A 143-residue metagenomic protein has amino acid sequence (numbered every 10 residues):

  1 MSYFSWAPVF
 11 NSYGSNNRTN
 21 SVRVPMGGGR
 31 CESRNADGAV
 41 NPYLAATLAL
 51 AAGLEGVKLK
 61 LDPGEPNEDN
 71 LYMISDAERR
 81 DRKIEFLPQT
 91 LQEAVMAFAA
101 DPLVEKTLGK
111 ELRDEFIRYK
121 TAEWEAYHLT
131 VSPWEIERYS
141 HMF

Functional and structural regions predicted by a protein language model:
M1-F143: Catalytic-core signal marking the mid-to-C-terminal active-site face
